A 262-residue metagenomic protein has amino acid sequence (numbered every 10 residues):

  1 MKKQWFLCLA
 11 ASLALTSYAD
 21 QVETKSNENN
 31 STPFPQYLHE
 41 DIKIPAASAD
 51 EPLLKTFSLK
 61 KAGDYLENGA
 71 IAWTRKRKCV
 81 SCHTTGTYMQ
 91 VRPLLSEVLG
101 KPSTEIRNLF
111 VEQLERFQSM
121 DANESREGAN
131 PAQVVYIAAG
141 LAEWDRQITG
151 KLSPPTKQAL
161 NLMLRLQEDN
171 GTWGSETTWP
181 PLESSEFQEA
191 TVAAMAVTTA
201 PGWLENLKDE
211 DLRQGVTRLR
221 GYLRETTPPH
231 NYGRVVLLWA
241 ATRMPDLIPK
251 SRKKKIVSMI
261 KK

Functional and structural regions predicted by a protein language model:
M1-Q4: Positively charged n-region of N-terminal signal peptides that target proteins for export
L7-T16: Bacterial N-terminal signal peptides
Y18-K262: Preference for long, amphipathic alpha-helical scaffolds in soluble/luminal domains and all-alpha bundles
